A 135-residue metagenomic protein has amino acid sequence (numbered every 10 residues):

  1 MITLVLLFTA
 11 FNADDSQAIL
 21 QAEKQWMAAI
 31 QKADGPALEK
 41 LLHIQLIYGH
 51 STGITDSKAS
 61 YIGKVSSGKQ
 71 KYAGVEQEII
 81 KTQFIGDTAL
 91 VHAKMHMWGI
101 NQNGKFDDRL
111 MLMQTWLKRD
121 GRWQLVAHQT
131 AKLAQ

Functional and structural regions predicted by a protein language model:
I2-I44, F84: Short, low-complexity N-terminal intrinsically disordered segments enriched in polar/charged residues
W26, L38, L46, Y61 (+2 more regions): Hydrophobic pocket/interface hotspot
I30, L41, Q45-D56, S66-K71 (+1 more regions): A short gly/proline-enriched turn/hairpin at secondary-structure junctions
L42, T52, E76, M95-M97 (+2 more regions): A mature extracytoplasmic/lumenal domain signature
T52-G53, Q102-K105: Short, solvent-exposed loop/turn segments at secondary-structure boundaries
I62-Q102: Surface-exposed, charged secondary-structure patches
R109-A134: Short beta-strand edge/turn micro-motifs at domain boundaries
